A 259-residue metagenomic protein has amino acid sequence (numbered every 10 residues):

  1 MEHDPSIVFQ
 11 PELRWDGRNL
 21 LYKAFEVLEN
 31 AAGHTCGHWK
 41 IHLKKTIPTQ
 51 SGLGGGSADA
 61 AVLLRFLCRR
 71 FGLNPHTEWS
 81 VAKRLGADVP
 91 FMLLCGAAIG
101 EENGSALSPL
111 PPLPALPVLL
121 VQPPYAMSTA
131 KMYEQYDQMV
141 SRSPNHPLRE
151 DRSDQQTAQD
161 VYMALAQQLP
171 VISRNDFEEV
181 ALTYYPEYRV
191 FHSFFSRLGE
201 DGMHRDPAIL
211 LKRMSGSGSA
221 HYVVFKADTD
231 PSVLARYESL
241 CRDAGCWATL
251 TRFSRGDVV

Functional and structural regions predicted by a protein language model:
M1-S51, R69-L73, L113, Q122-Y125: ATP-binding N-lobe of GHMP and related small-molecule kinases
M1-W15, K83, L165-N175: Short, basic/glycine-rich phosphate-binding loops at helix/coil junctions that contact nucleotide phosphates
N30-K40, R65-L85, A227-C241: Phosphate-handling active-site elements
H42-K44, V81, M92, S215: Solvent-exposed beta-strand sheet faces enriched in polar/charged residues
S51-E78, F91: DPxDG-like acidic metal-binding loop motif
G55-G56, M214-S219: Glycine-rich beta-strand-to-loop/alpha-helix junction loops that act as flexible
L94-L211, V224-D228, R242, T249-V259: Conserved, helical-rich catalytic subdomain that frames metal- and/or nucleotide-binding sites in enzyme alpha/beta
